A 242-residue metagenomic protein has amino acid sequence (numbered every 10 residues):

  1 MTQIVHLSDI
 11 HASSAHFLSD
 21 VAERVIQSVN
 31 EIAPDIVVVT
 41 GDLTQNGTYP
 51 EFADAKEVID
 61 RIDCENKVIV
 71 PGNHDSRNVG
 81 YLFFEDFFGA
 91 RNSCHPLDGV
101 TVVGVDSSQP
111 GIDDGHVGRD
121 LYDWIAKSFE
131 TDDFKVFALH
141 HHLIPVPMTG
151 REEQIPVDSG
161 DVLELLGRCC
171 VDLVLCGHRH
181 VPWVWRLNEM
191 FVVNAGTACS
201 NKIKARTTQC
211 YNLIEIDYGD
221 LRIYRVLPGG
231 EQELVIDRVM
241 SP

Functional and structural regions predicted by a protein language model:
M1-V5, C94-G104, E130-V136, R186-V192: Beta-strand-turn-beta hairpins that frame and shape the catalytic cleft of phosphate-ester-processing enzymes
M1-V58: N-terminal active-site segment of His-dependent metallophosphoesterases
L7-S8, I36-D42, K67-N73, D106 (+3 more regions): Active-site neighborhood of phospho(di)ester-bond hydrolases with catalytic His/Asp-centered motifs
S13-H16, Q45-P50, N73-Y81, P110-D113 (+3 more regions): Active-site environment of divalent metal-dependent phosphoester hydrolases
Y49-K127, T131, D161-G167, N212-L213: Extended active-site neighborhood of metal-dependent phosphoesterases/phosphodiesterases
T131-M148: Short acidic, glycine-rich surface-loop motifs adjacent to enzyme active sites
R151-D220: Conserved beta-sheet core of the metallophosphoesterase superfamily
D217-P242: A short C-terminal boundary segment appended to hydrolase-like catalytic domains
